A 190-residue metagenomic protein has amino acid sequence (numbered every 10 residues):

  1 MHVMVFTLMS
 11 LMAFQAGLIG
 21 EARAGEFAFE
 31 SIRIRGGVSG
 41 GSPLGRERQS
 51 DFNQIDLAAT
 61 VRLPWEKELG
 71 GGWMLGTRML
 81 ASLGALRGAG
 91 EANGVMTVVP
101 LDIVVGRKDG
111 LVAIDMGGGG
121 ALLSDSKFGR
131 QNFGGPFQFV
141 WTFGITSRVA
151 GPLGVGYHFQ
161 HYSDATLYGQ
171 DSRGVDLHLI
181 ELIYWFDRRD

Functional and structural regions predicted by a protein language model:
L11-E21: C-terminal segment of classical bacterial N-terminal signal peptides
G20-E30, L63-L75, K108-A113, P152 (+1 more regions): Short loop/turn motifs that connect adjacent beta-strands in outer-membrane beta-barrel proteins
F27-F29, R48-D56, G90-M96, G134-Q138 (+1 more regions): Transmembrane beta-barrel outer-membrane domains
I32-G40, T77-A85, M116-G120, Y157-H161 (+1 more regions): Transmembrane beta-barrel strands of outer-membrane/channel proteins
P43-R46, R87-A89, K127-Q131, A165-Q170: Extracellular loop and loop/strand-boundary signature of outer-membrane beta-barrel proteins
I55-G120: Gram-negative (and chloroplast) outer-membrane scaffold detector with strong preference for beta-barrel transmembrane
I55-L57, G174-D190: Outer-membrane beta-barrel "beta-signal"
A59, I103, I114, F143-I145 (+2 more regions): Membrane-embedded beta-strands that build the outer-membrane beta-barrel scaffold
